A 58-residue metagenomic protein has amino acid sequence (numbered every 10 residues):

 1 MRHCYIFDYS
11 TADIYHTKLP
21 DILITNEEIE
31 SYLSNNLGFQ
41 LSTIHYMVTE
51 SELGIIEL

Functional and structural regions predicted by a protein language model:
M1-N35: N-terminal acidic leader/helix
E30-L58: Short, mixed-charge low-complexity intrinsically disordered segments
